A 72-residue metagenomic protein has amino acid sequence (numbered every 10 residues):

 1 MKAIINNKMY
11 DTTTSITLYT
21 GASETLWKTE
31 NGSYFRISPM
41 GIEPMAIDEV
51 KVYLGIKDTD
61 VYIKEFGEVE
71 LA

Functional and structural regions predicted by a protein language model:
M1-A72: Secondary-structure transition motif
